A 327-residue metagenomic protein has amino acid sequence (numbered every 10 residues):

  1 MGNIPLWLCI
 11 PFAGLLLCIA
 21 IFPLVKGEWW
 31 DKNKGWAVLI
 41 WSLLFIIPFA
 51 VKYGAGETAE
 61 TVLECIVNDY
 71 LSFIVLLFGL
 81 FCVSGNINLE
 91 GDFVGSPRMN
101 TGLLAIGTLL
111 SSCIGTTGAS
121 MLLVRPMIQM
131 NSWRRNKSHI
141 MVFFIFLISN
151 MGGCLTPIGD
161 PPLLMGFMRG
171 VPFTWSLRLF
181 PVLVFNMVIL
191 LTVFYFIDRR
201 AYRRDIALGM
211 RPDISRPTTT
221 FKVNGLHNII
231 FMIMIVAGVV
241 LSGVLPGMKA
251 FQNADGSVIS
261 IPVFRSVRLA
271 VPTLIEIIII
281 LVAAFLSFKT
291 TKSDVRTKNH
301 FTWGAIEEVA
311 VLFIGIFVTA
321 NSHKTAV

Functional and structural regions predicted by a protein language model:
M1-L8, W29-W36, T58-L71, F173-V182 (+3 more regions): Interfacial loop-to-helix junctions that mark the boundaries of transmembrane helices in multi-pass membrane
P11-F22, W41-K52, L77-G85, V184-F196 (+3 more regions): Hydrophobic core segments of alpha-helical transmembrane domains in multi-pass membrane transport and ion-translocation
L17-W30, L80-G95, I128-N131, F194-R200 (+1 more regions): C-terminal ends of transmembrane helices
G27, I46-D69, F78-G95, L109-L122 (+1 more regions): Transmembrane alpha-helix boundary signature
W29, N136, L155-T156, T174-V223: Juxtamembrane and boundary regions of transmembrane helices in multi-pass small-molecule transporters and channels
D31-W41, V67, L71, F93-A105 (+2 more regions): Cytoplasmic-side transmembrane-helix entry/capping segments in multi-pass membrane proteins
R98-G152, M165: Hydrophobic transmembrane alpha-helices that form the pore/transport pathway of multi-pass ion and small-solute
M232-V327: Transmembrane helical segments that form the transport core of multi-pass membrane transport proteins
